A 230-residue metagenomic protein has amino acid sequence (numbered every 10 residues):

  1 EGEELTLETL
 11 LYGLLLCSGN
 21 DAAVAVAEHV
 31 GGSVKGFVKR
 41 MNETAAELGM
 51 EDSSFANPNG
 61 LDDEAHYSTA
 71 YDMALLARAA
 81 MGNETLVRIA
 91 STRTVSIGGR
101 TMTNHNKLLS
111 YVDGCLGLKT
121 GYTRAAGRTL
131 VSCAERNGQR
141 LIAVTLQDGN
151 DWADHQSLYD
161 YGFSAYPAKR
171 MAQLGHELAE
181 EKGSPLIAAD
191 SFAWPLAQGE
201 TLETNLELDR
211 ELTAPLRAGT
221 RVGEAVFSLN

Functional and structural regions predicted by a protein language model:
E1-Y71, R78-E84: Active-site-adjacent loops and short helices of periplasmic peptidoglycan-processing enzymes
M50-S54, D62-N230: Domain-terminus/edge residues, biased toward the C-terminal soluble/receptor-binding domains of extracytoplasmic
